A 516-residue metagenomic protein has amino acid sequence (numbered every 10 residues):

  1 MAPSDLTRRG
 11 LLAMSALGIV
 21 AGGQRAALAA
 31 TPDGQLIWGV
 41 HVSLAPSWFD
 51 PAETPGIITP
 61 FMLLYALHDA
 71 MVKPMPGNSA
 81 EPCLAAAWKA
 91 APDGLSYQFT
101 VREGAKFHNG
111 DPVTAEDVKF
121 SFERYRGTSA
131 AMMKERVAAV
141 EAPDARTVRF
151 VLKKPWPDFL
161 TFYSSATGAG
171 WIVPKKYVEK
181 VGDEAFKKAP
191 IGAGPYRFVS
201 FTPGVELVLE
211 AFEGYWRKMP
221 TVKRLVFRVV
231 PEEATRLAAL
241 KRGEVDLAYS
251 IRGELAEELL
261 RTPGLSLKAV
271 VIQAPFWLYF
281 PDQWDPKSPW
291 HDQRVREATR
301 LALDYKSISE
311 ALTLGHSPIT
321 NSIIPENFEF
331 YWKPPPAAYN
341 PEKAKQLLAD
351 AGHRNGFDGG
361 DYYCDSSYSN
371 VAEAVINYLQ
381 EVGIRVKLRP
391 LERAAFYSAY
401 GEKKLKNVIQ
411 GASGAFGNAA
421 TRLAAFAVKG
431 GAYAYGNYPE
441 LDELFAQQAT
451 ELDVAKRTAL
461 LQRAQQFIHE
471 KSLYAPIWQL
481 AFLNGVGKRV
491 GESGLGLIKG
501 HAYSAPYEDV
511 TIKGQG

Functional and structural regions predicted by a protein language model:
L11, I19-V20, V40, T202 (+5 more regions): Detector for C-terminal structural segments
G39-P92, E123, I191: N-terminal lobe/hinge region of extracytoplasmic solute-binding protein
S43-F61, L84-A85, F159-G168, A193 (+3 more regions): A structural "hinge/loop" feature
Y65, P74-S79, A166-P220, R224 (+4 more regions): Gly/Pro-rich hinge or "lid" segments in bacterial periplasmic/extracellular proteins
A86-S129, P143, R149, R236-A239 (+1 more regions): Aromatic- and charge-enriched surface segment that lines or borders ligand/interaction sites
T100, M132-Y177: Surface-exposed binding/hinge segments that line and control ligand-binding clefts or catalytic entry sites
R102, R124, F212-E258, R385-K387: Ligand-site clamp/hinge motif
P286-K287, Q293, L314, P318-D350 (+1 more regions): Structural transition elements
